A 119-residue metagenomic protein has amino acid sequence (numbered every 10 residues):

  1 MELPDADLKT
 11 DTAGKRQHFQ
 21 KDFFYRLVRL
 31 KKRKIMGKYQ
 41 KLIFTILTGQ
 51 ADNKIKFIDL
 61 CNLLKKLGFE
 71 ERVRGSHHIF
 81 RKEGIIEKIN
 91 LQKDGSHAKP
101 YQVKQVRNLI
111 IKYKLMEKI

Functional and structural regions predicted by a protein language model:
L3-A6, T12-R74, E83-I119: Basic nucleic-acid-binding interfaces
